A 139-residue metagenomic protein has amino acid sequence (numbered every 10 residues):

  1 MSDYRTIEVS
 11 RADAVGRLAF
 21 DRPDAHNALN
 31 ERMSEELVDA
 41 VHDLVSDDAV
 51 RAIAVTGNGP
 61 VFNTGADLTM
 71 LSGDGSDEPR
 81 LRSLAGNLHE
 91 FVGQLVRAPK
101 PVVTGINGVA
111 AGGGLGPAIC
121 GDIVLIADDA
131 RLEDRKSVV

Functional and structural regions predicted by a protein language model:
M1-N58, G93: Conserved CoA-thioester-binding segment of acyl-CoA-metabolizing enzymes
L18, V55, D67, P117-I119: Hydrophobic/aromatic residues within transmembrane alpha-helices of multi-pass small-molecule transporters
D21, A66, N107, D129-A130: Histidine-centered beta-alpha loop that forms part of the nucleotide-sugar donor binding/catalytic region in diverse
G57-Q94, A110: Glycine- (often His-adjacent) and acidic-residue-rich active-site loop that binds/positions the CoA thioester
F91-R97, G105, A111-V139: CoA-thioester-processing core
